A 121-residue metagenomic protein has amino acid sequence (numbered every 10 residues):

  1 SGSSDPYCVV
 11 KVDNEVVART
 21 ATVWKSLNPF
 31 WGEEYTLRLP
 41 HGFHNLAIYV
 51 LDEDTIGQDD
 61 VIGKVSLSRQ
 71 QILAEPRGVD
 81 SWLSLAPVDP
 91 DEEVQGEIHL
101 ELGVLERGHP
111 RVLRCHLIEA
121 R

Functional and structural regions predicted by a protein language model:
S4-Y7, A18-T36, A47-V104, I118-R121: C2 and C2-like phospholipid-binding beta-sandwich domains
V10-V16: Short amphipathic beta-strand segments in non-cytosolic proteins
P40: Long, low-complexity, charge-dense
F43-N45, P110: Extracellular Ig-like/FN3 beta-sandwich strand-entry sites
H109-I118: A short, Gly/Thr-enriched small/hydrophobic beta-strand-prone motif that recurs across taxa
